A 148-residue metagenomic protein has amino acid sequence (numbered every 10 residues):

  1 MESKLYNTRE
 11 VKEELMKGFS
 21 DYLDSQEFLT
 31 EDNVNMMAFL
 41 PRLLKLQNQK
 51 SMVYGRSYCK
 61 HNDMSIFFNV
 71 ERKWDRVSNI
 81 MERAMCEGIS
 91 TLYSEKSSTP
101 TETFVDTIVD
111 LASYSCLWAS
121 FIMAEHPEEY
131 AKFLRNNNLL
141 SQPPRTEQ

Functional and structural regions predicted by a protein language model:
M1-Q148: Intrinsically disordered, low-complexity regulatory regions that flank transcription factor DNA-binding cores
